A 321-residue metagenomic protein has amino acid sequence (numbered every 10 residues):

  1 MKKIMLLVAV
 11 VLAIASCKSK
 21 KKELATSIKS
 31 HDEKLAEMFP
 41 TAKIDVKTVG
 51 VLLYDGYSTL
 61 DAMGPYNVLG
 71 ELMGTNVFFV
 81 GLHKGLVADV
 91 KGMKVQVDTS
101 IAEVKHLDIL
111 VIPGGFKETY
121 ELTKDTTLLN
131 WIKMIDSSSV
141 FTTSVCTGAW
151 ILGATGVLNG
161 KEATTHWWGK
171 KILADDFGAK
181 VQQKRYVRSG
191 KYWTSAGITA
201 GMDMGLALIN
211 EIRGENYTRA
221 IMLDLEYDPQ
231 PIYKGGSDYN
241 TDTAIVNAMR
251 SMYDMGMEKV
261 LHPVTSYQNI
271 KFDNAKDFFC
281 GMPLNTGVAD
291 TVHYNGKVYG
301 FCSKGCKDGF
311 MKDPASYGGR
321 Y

Functional and structural regions predicted by a protein language model:
I4-L12: Sec-dependent N-terminal signal peptides
A13, C17-T142, W150-A154, K170-K171 (+1 more regions): Extended, subdomain-level signal for the structured scaffold at the beginning of enzyme domains
L158-R188: A conserved active-site-flanking secondary-structure segment within enzyme catalytic domains
Q183-A196, E226-Y227, Y233: Conserved Rossmann-fold dehydrogenase catalytic segment
N274, A289, G296: Residues immediately within or flanking Cys/His clusters that coordinate Zn2+ in small zinc-binding modules
D277-C280: Short cysteine-rich clusters marking metal-coordination/redox-active sites
N285: Short functional micro-motifs and their immediate structural scaffolds
K304-Y321: Short metal-binding segments enriched for Cys and/or His
